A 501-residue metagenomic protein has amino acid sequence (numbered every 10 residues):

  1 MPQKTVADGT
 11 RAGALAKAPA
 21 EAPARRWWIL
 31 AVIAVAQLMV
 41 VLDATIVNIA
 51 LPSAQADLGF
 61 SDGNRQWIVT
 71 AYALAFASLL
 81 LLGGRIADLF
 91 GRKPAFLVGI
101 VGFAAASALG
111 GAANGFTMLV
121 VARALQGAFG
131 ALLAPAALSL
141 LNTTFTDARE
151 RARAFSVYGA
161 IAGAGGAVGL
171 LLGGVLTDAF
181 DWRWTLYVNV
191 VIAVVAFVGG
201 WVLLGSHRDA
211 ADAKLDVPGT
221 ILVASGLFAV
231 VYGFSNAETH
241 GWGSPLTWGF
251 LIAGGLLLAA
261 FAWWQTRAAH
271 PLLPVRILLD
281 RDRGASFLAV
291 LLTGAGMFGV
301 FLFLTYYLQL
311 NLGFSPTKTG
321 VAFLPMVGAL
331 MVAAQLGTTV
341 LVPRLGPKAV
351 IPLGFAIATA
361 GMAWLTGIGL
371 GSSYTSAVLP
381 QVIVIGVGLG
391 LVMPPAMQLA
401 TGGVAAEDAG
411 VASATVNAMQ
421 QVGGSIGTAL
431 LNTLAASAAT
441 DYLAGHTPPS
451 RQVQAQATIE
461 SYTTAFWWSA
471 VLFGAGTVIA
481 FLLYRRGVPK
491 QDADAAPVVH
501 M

Functional and structural regions predicted by a protein language model:
M1-R25, D209, R451-A455, L483-M501: Intrinsic disorder in cytosolic terminal tails and internal cytosolic loops of multi-pass membrane transporters
P2-V202, L336, L345, A363-T366 (+1 more regions): Transmembrane-helix bundle of Major Facilitator Superfamily
R26-I49, D62, I68, P218 (+5 more regions): 12-transmembrane solute porter fold
A87, R92-P94, E150-A152, D209-L215 (+2 more regions): Interfacial helix-loop-helix linkers and transmembrane-helix boundary segments in multi-pass membrane proteins
V98, E150-A162, D212-L222, T247 (+2 more regions): Cytoplasmic-side transmembrane-helix entry/capping segments in multi-pass membrane proteins
F116, D181-R183, S206-A213, A237-G243 (+1 more regions): Membrane-interface helix caps and helix-loop-helix hairpins in membrane proteins
L138, V190-D209, A224-N236, A253-A268 (+1 more regions): C-terminal membrane-cytosol helix-exit motif in multi-pass small-molecule transporters
L171-F180, I426-Q452: Transmembrane alpha-helix termini and helix-breaking/packing motifs in multi-pass membrane transporters
